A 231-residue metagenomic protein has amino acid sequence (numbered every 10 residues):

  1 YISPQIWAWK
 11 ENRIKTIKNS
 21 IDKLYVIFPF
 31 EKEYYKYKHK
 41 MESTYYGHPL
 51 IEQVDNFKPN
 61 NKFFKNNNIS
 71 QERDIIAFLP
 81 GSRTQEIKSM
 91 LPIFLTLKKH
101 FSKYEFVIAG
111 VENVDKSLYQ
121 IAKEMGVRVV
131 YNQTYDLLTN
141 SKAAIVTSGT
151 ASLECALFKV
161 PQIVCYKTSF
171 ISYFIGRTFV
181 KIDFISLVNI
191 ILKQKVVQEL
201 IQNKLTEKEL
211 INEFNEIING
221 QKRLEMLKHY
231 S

Functional and structural regions predicted by a protein language model:
Y1-I69, A77-L91, H100-K103, V111-N113 (+1 more regions): Active-site and donor-binding regions of nucleotide-sugar-utilizing enzymes
N19, P92-T96, S117-Q120, D136: Alpha-helical scaffolding segments of alpha/beta enzyme cores, especially the outer helices of TIM-barrel or partial
D22, D74, R128, S141-A143: Conserved acidic residues
V26, T44-Y46, R128-N132, L200-T206: Short acidic-hydrophobic, aromatic-tinged amphipathic segments that line or gate anion-handling sites
R73, N203-S231: Conserved donor-nucleotide binding/catalytic region of nucleotide-linked donor-dependent transferases
L118-Q133: Nucleotide-activated donor-binding/catalytic signature segment of Leloir-type glycosyltransferases, i.e., the conserved
Y131-F179: A donor-sugar binding/catalytic signature common to diverse glycosyltransferases and related nucleotide-sugar
I171-N215: Change "using UDP/GDP/dTDP sugars" to "using nucleotide sugars
